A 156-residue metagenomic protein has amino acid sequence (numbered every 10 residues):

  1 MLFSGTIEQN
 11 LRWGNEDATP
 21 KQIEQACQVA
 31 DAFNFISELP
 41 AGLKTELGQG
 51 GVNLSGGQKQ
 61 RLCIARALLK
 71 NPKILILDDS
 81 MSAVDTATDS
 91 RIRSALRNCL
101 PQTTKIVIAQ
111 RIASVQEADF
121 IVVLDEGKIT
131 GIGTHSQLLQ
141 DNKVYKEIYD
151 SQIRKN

Functional and structural regions predicted by a protein language model:
E8-Q49, Q102: ABC ATPase nucleotide-binding domain helical subdomain, centered on the C-loop/LSGGQ "ABC signature"
F33-L62, S80, V84-A87, R154-N156: ABC-fold ATPase nucleotide-binding domain signature/coupling loops
S37-E38, A87, S94, Q116-N156: C-terminal portion of ABC ATPase nucleotide-binding domains
I64-A65, A109: Short alpha-helix in the ABC ATPase nucleotide-binding domain helical subdomain, immediately C-terminal to the LSGGQ
L69-K73, Q102: A short, proline-enriched helix->beta-strand linker immediately N-terminal to the Walker B motif in ABC-type P-loop
L75-D79: Catalytic Walker B motif of ABC-type/P-loop ATPase nucleotide-binding domains
D89-P101: Helical segment within the ABC ATPase nucleotide-binding domain
N98-A109, V115: Conserved catalytic loops of ABC-family nucleotide-binding domains
